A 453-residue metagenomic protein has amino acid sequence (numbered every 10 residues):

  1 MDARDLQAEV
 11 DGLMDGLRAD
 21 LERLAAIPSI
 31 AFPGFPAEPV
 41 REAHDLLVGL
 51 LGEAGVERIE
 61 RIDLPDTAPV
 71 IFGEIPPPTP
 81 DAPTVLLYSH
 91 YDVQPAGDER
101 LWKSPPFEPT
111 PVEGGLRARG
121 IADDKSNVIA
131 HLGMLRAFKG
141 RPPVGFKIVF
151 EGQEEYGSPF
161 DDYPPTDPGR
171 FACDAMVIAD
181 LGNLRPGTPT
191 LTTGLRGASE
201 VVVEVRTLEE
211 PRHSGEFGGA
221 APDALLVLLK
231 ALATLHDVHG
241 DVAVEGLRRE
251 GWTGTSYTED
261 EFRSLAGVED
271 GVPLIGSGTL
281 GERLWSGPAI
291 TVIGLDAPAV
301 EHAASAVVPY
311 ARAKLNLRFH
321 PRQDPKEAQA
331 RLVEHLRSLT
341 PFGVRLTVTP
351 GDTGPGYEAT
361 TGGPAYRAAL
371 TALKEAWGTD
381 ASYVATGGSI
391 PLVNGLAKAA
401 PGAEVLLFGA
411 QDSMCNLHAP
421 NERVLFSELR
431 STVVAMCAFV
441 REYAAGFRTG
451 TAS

Functional and structural regions predicted by a protein language model:
M1-E99, Y310, K314, E327: N-terminal helical capping/dimerization or prosegment-like subdomains of hydrolases acting on amide or phosphate bonds
P80, S158, R185-P186, A243-H302 (+4 more regions): An extended, acidic, His-containing surface patch that forms the Zn2+-binding/catalytic region of metallohydrolases
A82-F150, S431: Active-site metal-coordination/substrate-binding segment of hydrolases, especially metallo-dependent peptidases
Y91-V93, G115, V149-G157, A179-L184 (+3 more regions): Acidic, glycine-rich active-site loops and adjacent beta-strand->loop/helix elements that engage anionic groups
D92, L235-H239, V333-G343: A common structural junction motif
G120-G194, R448-T451: Acidic/histidine-rich catalytic neighborhood of metal-dependent amide-processing enzymes
A122, E209, L317-D324, G354: A generic structural motif
G218-G240: A short core secondary-structure module
